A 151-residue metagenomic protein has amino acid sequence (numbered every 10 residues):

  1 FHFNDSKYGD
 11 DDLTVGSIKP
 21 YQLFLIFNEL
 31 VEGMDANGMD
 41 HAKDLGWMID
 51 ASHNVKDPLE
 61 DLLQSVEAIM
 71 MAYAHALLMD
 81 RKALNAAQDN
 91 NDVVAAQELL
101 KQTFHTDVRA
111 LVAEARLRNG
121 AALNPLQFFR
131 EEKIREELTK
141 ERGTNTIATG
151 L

Functional and structural regions predicted by a protein language model:
H2-L151: Histidine-acidic metal/acid-base catalytic patches
